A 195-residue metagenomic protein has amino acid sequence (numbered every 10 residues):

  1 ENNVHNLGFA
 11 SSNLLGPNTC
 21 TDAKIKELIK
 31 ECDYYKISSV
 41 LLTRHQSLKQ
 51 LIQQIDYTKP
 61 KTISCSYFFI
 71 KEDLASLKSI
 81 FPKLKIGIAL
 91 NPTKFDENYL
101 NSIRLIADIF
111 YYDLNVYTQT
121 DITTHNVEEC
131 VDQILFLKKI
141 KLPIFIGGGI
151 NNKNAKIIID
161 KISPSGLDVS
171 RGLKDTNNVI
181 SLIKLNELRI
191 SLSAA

Functional and structural regions predicted by a protein language model:
E1-N3, Y57-T58, L105-I106, K161-I162: Structural motif
N6-K24: Glycine-rich, proline-tolerant flexible connector loops at the mouths of alpha/beta enzymes
A10-L15, E31-V40, Q46-N154: Conserved anion-binding
A23-C32, L74-L77, N126, S170-A195: C-terminal helical cap(s) of enzyme catalytic domains, especially alpha/beta-barrels
I63, F110, I158, V169 (+1 more regions): Conserved, mostly hydrophobic/aromatic
F145-G147, G166-S170: Conserved active-site loop/cleft motifs that coordinate metal ions or position small ligands
I158-S165, G172: A compact, surface-exposed functional segment
